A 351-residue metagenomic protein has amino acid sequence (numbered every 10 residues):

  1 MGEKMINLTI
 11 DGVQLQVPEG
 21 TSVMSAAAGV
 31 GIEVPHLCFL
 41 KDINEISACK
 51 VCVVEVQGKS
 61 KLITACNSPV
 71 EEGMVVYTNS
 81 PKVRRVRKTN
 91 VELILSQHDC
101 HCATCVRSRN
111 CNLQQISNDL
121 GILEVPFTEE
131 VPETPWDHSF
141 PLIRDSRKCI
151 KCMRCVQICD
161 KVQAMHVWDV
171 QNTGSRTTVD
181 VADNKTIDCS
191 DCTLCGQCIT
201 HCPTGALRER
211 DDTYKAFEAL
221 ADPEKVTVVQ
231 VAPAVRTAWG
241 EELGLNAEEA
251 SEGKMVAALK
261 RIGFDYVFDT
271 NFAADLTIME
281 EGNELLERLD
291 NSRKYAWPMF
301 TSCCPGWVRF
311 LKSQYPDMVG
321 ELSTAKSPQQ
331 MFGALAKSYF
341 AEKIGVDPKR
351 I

Functional and structural regions predicted by a protein language model:
M1-E3: Terminal leader/tail segments of proteins
I6, Q14, E19-G73, N79 (+2 more regions): Iron-sulfur-associated redox domains of electron-transfer enzymes in respiratory and anaerobic energy metabolism
D11: ABC transporter nucleotide-binding domain catalytic core, centered on the Walker B motif
K50-L194, T200, L207-V226: Fe-S ferredoxin-like electron-transfer domains and their immediately adjacent linker/connector regions across
